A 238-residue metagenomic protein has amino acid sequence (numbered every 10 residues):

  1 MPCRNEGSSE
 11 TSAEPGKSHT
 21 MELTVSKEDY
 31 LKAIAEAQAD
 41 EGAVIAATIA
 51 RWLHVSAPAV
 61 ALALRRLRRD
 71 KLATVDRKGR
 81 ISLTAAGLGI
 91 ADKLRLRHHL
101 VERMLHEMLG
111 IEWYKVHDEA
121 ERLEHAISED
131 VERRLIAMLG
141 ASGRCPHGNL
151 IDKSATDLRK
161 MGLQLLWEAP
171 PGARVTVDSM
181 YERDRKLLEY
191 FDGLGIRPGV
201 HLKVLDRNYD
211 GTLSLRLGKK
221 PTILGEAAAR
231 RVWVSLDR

Functional and structural regions predicted by a protein language model:
S12, E124-R231: Mid-protein regulatory/catalytic core that forms ligand/cofactor-binding pockets and protein-protein interaction
P15-L31: Short alpha-helical segments that sit at the start of domains
D40-A50: Short acidic, hydrophobic short linear motifs in intrinsically disordered regions
P58, Y114: Key DNA-contact positions within bacterial/archaeal DNA-binding proteins
L64-R65: Short, hydrophobic-biased segments on the C-terminal half of alpha helices that form "recognition helices"
R68-D76: A short, conserved structural fragment
G79-H98: Basic, amphipathic "hinge/linker" alpha-helix immediately C-terminal to the N-terminal HTH DNA-binding motif
